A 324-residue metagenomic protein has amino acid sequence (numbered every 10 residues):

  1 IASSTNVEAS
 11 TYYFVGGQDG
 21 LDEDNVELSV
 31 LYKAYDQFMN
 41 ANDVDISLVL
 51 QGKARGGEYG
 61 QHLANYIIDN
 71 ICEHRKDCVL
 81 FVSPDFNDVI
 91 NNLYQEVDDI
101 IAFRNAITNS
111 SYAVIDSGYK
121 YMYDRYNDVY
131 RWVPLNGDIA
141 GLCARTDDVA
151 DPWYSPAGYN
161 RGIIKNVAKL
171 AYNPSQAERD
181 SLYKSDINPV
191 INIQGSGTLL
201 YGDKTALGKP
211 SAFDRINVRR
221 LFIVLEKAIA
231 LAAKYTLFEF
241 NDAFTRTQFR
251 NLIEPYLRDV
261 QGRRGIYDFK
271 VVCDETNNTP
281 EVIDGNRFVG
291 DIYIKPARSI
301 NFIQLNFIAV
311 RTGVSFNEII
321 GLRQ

Functional and structural regions predicted by a protein language model:
I1-Q324: Structured, hydrophobic secondary-structure cores that serve as assembly/anchoring elements
